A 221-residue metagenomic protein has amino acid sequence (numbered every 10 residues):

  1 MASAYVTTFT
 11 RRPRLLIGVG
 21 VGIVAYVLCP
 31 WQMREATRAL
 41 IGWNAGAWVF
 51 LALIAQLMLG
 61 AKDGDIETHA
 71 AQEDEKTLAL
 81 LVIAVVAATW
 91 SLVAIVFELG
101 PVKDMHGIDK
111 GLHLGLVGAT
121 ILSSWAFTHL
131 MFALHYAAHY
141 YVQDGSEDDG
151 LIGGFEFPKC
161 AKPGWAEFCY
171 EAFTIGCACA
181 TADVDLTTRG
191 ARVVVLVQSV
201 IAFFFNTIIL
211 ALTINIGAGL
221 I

Functional and structural regions predicted by a protein language model:
F9-P30: The first (N-terminal) embedded transmembrane alpha-helix
G18-G22, L81-F97, Y170-T174, I209: Hydrophobic alpha-helical transmembrane segments of multi-pass integral membrane proteins
E35-A52: Loop-to-helix transition at the N-terminal end of transmembrane alpha-helices
Q56-E73, V96-H106: Membrane-helix interface/capping segments
I66-V86: Juxtamembrane helix-capping/reentrant segments at transmembrane boundaries
L122-G145: Transmembrane alpha-helix/helix-exit interface in multi-pass inner-membrane proteins
Y140-T188: Membrane-proximal soluble regions of multi-pass membrane proteins
E167-T174, A182-I221: Pore domain of cation channels
